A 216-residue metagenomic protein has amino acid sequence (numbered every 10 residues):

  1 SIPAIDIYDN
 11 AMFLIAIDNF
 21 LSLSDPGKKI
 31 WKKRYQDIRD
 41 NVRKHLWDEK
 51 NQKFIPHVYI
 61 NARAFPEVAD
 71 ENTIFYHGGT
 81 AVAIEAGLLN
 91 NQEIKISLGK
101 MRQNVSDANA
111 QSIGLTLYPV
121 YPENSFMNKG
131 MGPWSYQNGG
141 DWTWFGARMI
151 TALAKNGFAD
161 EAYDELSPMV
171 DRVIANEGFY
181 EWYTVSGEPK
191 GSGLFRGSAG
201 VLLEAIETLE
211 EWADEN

Functional and structural regions predicted by a protein language model:
I2-D6, M12-G99, A108-E123, D171-L209: Catalytic cores of carbohydrate-active enzymes
I5-I7, D141-W142: Short sequence motifs at beta-strands and strand-loop junctions characteristic of Gram-negative outer-membrane
I30, L153-A154, F158-E161, A199 (+1 more regions): Beta-rich accessory regions
Y35, N51, N138, G146-R148 (+2 more regions): Short, isolated positions within intrinsically disordered regulatory regions of eukaryotic proteins
G79-N91, M101, A147-A162, L166-M169: Alpha-helical support elements that line or immediately flank enzyme active sites and cofactor-binding pockets
N124-A159: C-terminal substrate/ligand-recognition segments
G132-G146, F195-D214: A broadly tuned preference for mixed-charge, low-complexity surface segments
